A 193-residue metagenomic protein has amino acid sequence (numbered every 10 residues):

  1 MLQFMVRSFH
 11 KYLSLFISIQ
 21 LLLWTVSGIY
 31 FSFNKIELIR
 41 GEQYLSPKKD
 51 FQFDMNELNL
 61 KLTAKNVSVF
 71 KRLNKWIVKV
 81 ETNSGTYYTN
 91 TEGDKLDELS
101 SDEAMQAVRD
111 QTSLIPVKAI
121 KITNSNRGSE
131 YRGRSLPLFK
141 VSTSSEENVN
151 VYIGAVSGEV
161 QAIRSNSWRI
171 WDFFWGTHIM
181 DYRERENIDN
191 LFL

Functional and structural regions predicted by a protein language model:
M1-D50, D172, Y182-L193: Internal alpha-helical transmembrane segments
L2-V6, S113-S144: Cytoplasmic juxtamembrane interface segments
F4-L21, K71-T91: Short N-terminal signal/transit or membrane-insertion segments and the immediately adjacent low-complexity/disordered
I39-V69, D97-S129: Short, non-transmembrane alpha-helical segments in secretory-pathway proteins
L62-T86, G128-V151: Exposed beta-strand-loop-beta-strand "reactive/processing" segments of non-cytosolic proteins
N90-E98, A104-V117, L136-R183: Extended, hydrophilic extramembrane loops/domains of integral membrane proteins
